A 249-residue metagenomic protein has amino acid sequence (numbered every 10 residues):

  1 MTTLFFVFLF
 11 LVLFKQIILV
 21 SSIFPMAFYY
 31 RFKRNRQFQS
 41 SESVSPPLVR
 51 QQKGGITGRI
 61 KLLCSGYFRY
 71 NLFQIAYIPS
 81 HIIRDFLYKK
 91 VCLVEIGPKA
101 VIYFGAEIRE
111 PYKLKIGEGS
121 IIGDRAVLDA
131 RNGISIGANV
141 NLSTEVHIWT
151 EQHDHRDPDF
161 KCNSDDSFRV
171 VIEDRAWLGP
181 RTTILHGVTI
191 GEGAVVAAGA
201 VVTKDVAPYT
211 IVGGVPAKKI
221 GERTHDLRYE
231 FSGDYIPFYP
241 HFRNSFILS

Functional and structural regions predicted by a protein language model:
M1-V91, A217-S249: Terminal amphipathic alpha-helical/low-complexity segments used for targeting or macromolecular assembly
I75-D85, F104-G117, I121-T189, V215-P216 (+1 more regions): Flexible, glycine/small-residue-enriched loop-and-beta-strand segment within the central core of proteins
A100-I102: Extracellular beta-strand-rich, repetitive "passenger/adhesive" scaffolds that bind or process carbohydrates
I134, A200, K204, P208-T210 (+1 more regions): Glycine-centered loop/turn positions within well-structured domains that cap or flank conserved ligand/cofactor-binding
H153, G191, A207-Y209: Short conserved catalytic/interaction loops centered on acidic-Pro-aromatic/His motifs
P180-V195, A200-K204: Beta-rich strand-turn-strand
V196, V212-G214: Hydrophobic alpha-helical packing residues
